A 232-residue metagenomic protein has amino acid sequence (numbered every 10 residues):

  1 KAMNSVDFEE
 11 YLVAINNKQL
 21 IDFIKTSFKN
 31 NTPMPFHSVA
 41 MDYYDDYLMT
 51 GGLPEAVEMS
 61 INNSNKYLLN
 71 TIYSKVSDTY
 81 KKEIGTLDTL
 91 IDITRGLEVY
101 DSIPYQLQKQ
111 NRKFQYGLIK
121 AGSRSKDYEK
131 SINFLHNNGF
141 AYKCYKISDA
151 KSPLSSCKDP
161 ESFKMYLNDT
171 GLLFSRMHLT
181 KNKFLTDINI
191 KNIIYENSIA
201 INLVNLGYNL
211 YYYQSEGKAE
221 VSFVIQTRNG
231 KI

Functional and structural regions predicted by a protein language model:
A2-G52: Amphipathic alpha-helical segments of the small helical/lid subdomains adjacent to P-loop NTPase cores
L48, L53, V57-N229: Accessory nucleic acid-recognition modules appended to NTPase machines
